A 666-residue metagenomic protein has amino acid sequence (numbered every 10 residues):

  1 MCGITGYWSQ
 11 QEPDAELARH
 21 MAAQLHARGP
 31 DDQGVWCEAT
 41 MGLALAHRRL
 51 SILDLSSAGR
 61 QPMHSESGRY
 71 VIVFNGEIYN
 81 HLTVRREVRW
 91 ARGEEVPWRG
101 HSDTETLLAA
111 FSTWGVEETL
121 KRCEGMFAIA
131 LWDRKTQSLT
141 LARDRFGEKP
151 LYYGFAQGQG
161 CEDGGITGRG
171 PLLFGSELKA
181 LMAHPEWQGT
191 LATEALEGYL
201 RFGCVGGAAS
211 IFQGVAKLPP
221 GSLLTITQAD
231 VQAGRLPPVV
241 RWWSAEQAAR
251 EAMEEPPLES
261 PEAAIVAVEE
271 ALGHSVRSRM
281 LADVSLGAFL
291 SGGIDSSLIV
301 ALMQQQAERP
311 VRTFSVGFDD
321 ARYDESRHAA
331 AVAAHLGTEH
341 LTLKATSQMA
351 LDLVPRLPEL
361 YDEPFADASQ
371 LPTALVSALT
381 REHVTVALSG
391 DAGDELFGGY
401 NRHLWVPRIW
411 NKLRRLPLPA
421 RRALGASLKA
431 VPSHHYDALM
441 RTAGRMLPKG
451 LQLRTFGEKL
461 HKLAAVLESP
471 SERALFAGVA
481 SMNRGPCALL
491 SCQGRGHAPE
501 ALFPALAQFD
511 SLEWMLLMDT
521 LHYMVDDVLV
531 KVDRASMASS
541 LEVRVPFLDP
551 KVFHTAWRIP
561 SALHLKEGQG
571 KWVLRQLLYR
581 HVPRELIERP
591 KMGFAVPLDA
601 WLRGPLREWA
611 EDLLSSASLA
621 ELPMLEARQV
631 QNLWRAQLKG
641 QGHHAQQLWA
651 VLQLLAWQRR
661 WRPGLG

Functional and structural regions predicted by a protein language model:
M1, V96, R169, A183 (+7 more regions): Adenosyl-5′-phosphate
M1-Y361, T373, S377, R580-L586 (+5 more regions): Cysteine-centered catalytic environments shared across enzyme families
M21, Y199, L424, F553-A556 (+1 more regions): A structural signal for short hydrophobic/aromatic patches embedded in well-ordered alpha helices
A130, P364-V376, L416-R422, S616 (+1 more regions): Short, basic, helix/turn surface patches
R145, L375-H435, Y523, V532-V552: Active-site adenylate/phosphate-handling loop in enzymes that bind or generate adenylated species
L286-D295, D320-A321, A368-L371, L396 (+2 more regions): Glycine-rich loop motifs involved in handling phospho/adenylate chemistry
P355-E359, R381, H403-W405, W601-R603: Short low-complexity, flexible loop/linker segments enriched in glycine and/or proline with clustered acidic
